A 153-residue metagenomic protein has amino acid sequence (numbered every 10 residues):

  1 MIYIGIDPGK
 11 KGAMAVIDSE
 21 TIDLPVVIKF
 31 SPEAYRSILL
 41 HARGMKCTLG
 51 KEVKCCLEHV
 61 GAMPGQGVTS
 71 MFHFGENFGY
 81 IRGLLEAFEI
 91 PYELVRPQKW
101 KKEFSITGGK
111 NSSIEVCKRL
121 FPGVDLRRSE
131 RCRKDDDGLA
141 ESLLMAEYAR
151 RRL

Functional and structural regions predicted by a protein language model:
M1-L153: Phosphate- and other anionic-substrate recognition elements at nucleic-acid/protein interfaces
